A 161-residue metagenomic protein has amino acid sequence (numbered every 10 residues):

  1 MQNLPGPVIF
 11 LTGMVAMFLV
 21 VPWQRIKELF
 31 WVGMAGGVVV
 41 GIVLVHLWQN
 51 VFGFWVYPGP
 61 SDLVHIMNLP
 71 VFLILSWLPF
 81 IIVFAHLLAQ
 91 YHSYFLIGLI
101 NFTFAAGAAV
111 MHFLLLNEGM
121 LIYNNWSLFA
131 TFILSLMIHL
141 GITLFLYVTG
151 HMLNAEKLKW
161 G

Functional and structural regions predicted by a protein language model:
M1-G161: Aromatic-rich, lipid-facing transmembrane alpha helices and their immediate juxtamembrane interface loops in integral
